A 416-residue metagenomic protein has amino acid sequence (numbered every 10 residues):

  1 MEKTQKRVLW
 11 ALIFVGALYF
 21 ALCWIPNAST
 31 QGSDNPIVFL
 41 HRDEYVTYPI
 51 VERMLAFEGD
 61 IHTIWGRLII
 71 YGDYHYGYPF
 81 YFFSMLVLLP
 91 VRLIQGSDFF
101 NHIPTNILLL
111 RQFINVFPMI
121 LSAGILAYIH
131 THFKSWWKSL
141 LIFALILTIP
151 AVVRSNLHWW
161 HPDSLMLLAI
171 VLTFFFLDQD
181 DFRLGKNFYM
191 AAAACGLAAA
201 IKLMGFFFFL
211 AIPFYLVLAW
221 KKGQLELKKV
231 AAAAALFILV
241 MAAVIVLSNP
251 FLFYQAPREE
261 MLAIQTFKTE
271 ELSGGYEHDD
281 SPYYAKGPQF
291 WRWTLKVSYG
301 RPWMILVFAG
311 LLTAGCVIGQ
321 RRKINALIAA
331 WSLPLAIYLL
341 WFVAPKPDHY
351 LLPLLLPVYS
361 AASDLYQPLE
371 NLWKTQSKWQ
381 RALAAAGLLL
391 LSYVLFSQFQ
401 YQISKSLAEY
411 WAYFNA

Functional and structural regions predicted by a protein language model:
T4, T131-K138, L184, W220-A235 (+3 more regions): Membrane-interface helix-loop-helix junctions at transmembrane boundaries of multi-pass membrane enzymes, predominantly
W10-A17, L140-L147, A193, V307-L311 (+2 more regions): Transmembrane alpha-helix segments characteristic of polytopic inner-membrane glycan-assembly/cell-envelope
I25-S33, L40-H75, P79, L89-S97 (+1 more regions): Extracytosolic helix-loop segments that constitute the early lumenal/periplasmic catalytic or substrate-binding loops
I120-H130, L295-N325, A329, L333-L335 (+1 more regions): Hydrophobic, aromatic-rich transmembrane alpha-helices and their immediate juxtamembrane boundary segments
T131-F133, T173-F188, A198, W220 (+1 more regions): Membrane-interface transmembrane helices that cradle and orient dolichyl/undecaprenyl
R154-D163, L203, F208, L339-L355 (+1 more regions): Membrane-interface catalytic loops of GT-C/OST-like multi-pass glycosylation enzymes that act
L165-F182, A194-C195, P357-A361: Specific aromatic-rich, kink-prone transmembrane helix
A232-G274, S392-L407: Membrane-lumen/periplasm interface segments of specific transmembrane helices in polyprenyl phosphate-linked
